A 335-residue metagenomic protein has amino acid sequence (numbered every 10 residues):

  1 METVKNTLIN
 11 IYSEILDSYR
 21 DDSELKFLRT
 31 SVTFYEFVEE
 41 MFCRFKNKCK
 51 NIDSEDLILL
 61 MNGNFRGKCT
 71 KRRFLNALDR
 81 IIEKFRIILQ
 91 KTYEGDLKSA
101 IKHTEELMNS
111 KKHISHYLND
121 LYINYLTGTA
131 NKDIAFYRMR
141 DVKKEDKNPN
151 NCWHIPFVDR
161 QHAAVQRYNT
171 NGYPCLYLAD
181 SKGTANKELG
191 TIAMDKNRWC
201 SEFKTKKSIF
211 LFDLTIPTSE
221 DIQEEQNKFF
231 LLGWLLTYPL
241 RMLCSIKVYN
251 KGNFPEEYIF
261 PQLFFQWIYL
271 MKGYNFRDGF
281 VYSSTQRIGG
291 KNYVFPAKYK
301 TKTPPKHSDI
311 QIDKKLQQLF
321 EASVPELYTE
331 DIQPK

Functional and structural regions predicted by a protein language model:
M1-D133, R138, K143-R160, V165-N169 (+1 more regions): Active-site and NAD+-binding cores of ADP-ribose-processing enzymes
G172-L178: A short, exposed loop/beta-hairpin motif centered on an aromatic-Gly-Thr core
A179-D180, C200: Glycine-rich, histidine-containing beta strand-loop boundary motifs that form or position
K182-M194: Short active-site loop/helix that positions an aromatic residue
